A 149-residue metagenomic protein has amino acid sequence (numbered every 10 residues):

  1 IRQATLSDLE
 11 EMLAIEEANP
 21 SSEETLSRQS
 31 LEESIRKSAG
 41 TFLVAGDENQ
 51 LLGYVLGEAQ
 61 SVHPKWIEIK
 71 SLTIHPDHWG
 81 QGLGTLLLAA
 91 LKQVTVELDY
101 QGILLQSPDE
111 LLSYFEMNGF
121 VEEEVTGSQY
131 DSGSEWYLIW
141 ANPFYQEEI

Functional and structural regions predicted by a protein language model:
I1-M12: A short beta-loop-alpha structural element at the N-terminal edge of CoA-dependent acyl/N-acetyltransferase catalytic
E17-K70, H75: Acetyl-CoA-dependent GNAT
I74, G80-Q93: Conserved acetyl-CoA-binding loop-helix of GNAT-fold acetyltransferases
L88, T95-S107: Conserved GNAT acetyl-CoA-binding A-motif
Q106, V121-L138: Conserved catalytic-core motifs of GNAT/GCN5-like acyltransferases
Y114-E116, F120: Conserved active-site tyrosine of GNAT-family acetyltransferases
